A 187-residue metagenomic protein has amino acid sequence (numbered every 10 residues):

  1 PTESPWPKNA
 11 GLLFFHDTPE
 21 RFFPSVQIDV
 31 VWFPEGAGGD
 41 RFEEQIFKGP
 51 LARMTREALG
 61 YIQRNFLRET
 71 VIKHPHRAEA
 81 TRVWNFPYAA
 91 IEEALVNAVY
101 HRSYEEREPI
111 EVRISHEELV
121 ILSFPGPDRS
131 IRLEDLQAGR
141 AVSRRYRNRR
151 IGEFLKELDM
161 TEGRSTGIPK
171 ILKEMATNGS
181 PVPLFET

Functional and structural regions predicted by a protein language model:
P1-P7: Core subunits and conserved enzymes of cellular information-processing and envelope-translocation systems across
P7-G11, F15-R56, F86-T187: Conserved beta-strand-loop-beta-strand hairpin that lines the nucleotide-binding pocket of ATP/GTP-utilizing enzymes
F42-E44, L51-A80: Helix-hairpin-helix/helix-loop-helix acidic hairpins
T81-N85: Conserved mid-sequence domains
